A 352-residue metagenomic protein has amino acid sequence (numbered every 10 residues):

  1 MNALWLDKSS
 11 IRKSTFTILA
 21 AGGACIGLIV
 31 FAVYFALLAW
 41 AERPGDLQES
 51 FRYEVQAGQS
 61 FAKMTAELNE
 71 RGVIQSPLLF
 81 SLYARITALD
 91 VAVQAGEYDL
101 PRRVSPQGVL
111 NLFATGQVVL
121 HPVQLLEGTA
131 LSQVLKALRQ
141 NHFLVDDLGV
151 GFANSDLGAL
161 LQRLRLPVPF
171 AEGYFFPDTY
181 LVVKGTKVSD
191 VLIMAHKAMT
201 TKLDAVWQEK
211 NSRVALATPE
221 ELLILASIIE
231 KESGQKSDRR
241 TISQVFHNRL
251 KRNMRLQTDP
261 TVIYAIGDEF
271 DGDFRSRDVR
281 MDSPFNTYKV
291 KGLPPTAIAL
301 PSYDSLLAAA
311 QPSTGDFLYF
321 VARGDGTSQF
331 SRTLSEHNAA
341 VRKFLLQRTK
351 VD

Functional and structural regions predicted by a protein language model:
N2-S50: N-terminal type II signal-anchor transmembrane helix that functions as the membrane-insertion/stop-transfer segment
K8-K13, R52-Q56, R71, V134 (+2 more regions): N-terminal short leaders/motifs
L19-C25, A66-N69, D90-Q94, D146-G151 (+4 more regions): A generic short-segment signal for beta-strand/edge and adjacent turn/coil regions
A24-C25, V30, A88, R275 (+2 more regions): Alpha-helical interaction segments
Y34-K202: Signal peptide-directed extracytoplasmic domains
S60, K136, F143-V145, L157-D352: Bacterial extracytoplasmic/cell-wall-associated proteins, especially those involved in peptidoglycan
